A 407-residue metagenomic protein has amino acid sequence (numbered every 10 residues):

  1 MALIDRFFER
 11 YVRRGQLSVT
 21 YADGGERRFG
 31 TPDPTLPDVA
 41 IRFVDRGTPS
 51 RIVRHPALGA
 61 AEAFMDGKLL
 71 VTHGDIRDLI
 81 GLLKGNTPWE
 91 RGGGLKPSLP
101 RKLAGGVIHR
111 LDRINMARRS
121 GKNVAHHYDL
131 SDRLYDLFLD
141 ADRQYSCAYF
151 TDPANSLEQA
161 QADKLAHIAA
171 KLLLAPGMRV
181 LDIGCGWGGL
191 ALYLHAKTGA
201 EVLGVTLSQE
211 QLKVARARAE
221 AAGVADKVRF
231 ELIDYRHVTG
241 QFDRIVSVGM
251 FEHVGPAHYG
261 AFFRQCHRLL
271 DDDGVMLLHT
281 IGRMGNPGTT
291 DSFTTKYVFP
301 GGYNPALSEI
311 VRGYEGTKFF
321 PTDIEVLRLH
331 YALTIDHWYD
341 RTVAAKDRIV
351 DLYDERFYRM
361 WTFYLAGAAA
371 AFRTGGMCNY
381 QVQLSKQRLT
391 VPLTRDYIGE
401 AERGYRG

Functional and structural regions predicted by a protein language model:
M1-Q161, H167: Feature captures hydrophobic
P176-G184: Conserved class I S-adenosyl-L-methionine
W187-T198: Conserved SAM-binding loop of SAM-dependent methyltransferases across substrates and taxa, primarily the Class I
A215-R216: Conserved SAM-binding loop
R236-I245: A short acidic, Gly/Pro-enriched loop at the edge of an enzyme's catalytic core that lines a small-molecule cofactor
G260-D272: A short glycine-rich, Lys/Arg-flanked "PGG" loop and its adjoining helix->strand segment in the class I
D273-I281: Conserved beta-strand signature within the Rossmann-like core of class I S-adenosyl-L-methionine
I281-P392: Substrate-binding/catalytic lobe of Class I Rossmann-like enzymes that use SAM or dcSAM, i.e., the mid-to-C-terminal
